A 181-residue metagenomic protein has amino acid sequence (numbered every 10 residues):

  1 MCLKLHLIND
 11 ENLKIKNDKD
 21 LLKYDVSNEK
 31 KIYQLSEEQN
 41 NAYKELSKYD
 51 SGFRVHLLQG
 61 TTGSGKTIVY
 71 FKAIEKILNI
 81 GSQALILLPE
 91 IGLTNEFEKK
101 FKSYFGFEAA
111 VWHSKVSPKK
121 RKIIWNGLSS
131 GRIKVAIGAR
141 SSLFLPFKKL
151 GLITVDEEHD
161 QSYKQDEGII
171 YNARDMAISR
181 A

Functional and structural regions predicted by a protein language model:
M1-A181: Accessory, non-ATPase domains that flank or precede helicase/AAA+ motor cores in DNA-metabolism machines
